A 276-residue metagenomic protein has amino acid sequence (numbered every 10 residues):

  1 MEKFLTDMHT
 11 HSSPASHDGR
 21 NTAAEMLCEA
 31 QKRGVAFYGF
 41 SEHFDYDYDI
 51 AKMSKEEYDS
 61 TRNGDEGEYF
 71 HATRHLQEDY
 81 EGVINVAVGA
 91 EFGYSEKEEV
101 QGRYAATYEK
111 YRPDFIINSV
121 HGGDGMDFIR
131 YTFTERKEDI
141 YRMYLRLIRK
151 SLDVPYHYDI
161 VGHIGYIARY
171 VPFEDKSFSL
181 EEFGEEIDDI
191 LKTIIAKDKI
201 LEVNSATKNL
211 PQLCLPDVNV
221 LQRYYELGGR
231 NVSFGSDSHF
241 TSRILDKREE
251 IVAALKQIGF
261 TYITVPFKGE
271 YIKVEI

Functional and structural regions predicted by a protein language model:
M1-S12, A23, G34, D153 (+2 more regions): Charged catalytic cores and adjacent phosphate/nucleic-acid-binding surfaces used for phosphate/nucleic-acid chemistry
E2-R142, R146, R243: A metal-dependent hydrolase metal-coordination microenvironment
R20, D45-Y48, K97, Y111-K192 (+1 more regions): Divalent metal-binding pocket/active-site signature
A30, Y108, K150-D153, L255: Structural motif
L76-Q77, A105-T107, K150-L152, I190 (+1 more regions): Short, flexible, glycine/charge-rich loop motifs used to bind or transfer phosphoryl groups or to couple energy/partner
I84, Y156, R230: Short coil/turn segments at beta-strand junctions that form active-site/ligand-binding loops
